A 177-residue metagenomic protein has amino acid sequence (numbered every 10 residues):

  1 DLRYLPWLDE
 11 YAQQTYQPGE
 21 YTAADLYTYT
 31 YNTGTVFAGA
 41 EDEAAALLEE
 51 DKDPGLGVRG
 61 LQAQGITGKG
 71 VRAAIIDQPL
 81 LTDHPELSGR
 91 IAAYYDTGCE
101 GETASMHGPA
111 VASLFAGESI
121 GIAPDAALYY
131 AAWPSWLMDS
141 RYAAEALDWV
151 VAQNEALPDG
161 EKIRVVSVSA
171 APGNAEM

Functional and structural regions predicted by a protein language model:
D1-G70, P85: Protease zymogen maturation seam
Y27, W133-M177: Substrate-binding/access-modulating region of protease and related hydrolase catalytic domains
G60-A73, Q78-A92, C99-A143, D159-R164: Subtilisin-like serine protease catalytic core
Y95-C99, V150-Q153: Short, surface-exposed linear patches
